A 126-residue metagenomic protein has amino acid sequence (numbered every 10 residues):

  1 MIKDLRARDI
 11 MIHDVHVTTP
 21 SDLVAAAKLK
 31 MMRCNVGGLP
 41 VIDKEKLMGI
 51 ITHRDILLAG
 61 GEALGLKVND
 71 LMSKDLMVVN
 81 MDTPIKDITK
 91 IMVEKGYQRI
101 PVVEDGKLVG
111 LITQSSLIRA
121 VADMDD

Functional and structural regions predicted by a protein language model:
K3-V15, L66-L76: Bateman (tandem CBS) regulatory domains
L5, D22, I51, L66 (+2 more regions): Short beta-to-alpha loop/turn elements within the nucleotide-binding domains of ABC transporters
I12, K44, H53, G65 (+3 more regions): ATP/adenylate-binding site constellation spanning eukaryotic-like Ser/Thr protein kinases, ABC-transporter
D14, N35, D75, G96 (+2 more regions): Conserved functional loop/turn residues at catalytic and ligand-binding sites
V17-N35, I42, V79-G96, V102-E104 (+1 more regions): The conserved cystathionine-beta-synthase
L23, K46, P84, K107 (+2 more regions): Residue-level recognition of oxygen-bearing side chains
G49-R54, Q98, V103, L111-L117: Short hydrophobic beta-strand motif reused across regulatory alpha/beta modules
I56-N69, I118-D126: A short, polar/charged loop-to-alpha-helix boundary motif
